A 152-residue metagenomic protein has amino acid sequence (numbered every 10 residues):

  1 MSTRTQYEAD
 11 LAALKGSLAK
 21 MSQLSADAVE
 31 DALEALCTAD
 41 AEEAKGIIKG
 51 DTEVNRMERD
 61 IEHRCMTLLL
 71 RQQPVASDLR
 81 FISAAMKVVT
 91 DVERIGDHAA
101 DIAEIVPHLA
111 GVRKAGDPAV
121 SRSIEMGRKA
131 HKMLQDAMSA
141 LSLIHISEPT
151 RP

Functional and structural regions predicted by a protein language model:
M1-S147: Cytosolic, long alpha-helical scaffolding segments
E148-P152: Short "domain-exit" segments at the C-terminal end of structured domains
